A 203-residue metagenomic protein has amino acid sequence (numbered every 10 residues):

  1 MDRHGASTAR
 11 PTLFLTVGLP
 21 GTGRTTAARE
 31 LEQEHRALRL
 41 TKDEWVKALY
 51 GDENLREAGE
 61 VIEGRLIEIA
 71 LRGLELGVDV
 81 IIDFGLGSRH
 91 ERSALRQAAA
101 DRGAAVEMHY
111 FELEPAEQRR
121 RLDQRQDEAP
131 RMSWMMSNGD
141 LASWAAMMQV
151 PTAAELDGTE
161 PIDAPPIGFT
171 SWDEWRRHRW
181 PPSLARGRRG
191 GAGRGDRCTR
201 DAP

Functional and structural regions predicted by a protein language model:
D2-T8, A146-P203: NTP-dependent small-molecule kinase module
T16: Hydrophobic anchor at the beta1->P-loop junction of P-loop NTPases
L19: P-loop (Walker A) phosphate-binding loop of NTP-binding proteins
T22-V78: Conserved substrate/cofactor phosphate-moiety recognition/catalytic segment in nucleotide-dependent phosphotransferases
A37-R39, V106-M108, L156-P161: Conserved beta-strand scaffold positions in the cores of enzyme catalytic domains, especially in NTP/NDP-utilizing
E44-V46, G87-S88, E112-Q118, P166-I167: Conserved nucleotide-binding/hydrolysis micro-motifs of P-loop NTPases
E53, A100-V150, C198-D201: A glycine- and Lys/Arg-enriched "phosphate-lid" helix/loop adjacent to the NTP-binding pocket of small-molecule kinases
E57-Y110: Glycine-rich phosphate-binding loop used to anchor ATP phosphates in small-molecule kinases, encompassing both
